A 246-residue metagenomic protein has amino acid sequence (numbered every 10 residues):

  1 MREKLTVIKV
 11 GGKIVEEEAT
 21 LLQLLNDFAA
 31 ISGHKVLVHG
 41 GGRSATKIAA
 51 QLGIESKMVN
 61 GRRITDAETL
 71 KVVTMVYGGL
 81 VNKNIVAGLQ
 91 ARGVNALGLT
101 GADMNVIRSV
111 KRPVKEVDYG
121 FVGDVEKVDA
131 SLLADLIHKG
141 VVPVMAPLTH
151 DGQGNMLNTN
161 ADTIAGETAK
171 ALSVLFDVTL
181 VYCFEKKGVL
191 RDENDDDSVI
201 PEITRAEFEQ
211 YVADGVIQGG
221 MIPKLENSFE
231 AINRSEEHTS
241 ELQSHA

Functional and structural regions predicted by a protein language model:
M1-S240: Nucleotide/pyrophosphate-binding catalytic subdomain
E241-A246: Positively charged, low-complexity/disordered segments
